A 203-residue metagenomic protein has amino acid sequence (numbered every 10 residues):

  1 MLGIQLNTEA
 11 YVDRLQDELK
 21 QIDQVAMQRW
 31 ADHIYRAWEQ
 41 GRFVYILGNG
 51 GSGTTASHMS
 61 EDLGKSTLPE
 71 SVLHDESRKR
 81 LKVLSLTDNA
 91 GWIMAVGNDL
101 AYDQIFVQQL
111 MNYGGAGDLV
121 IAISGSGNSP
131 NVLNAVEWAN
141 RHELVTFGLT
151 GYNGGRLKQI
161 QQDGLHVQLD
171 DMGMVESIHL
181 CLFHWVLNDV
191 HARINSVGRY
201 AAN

Functional and structural regions predicted by a protein language model:
M1-I22: Generic N-terminal amphipathic, Lys/Arg-enriched alpha-helix
I22-Q40: A short, well-structured juxtamembrane/interface segment
R36-Y113: Glycine-rich, small/polar surface segments that engage phosphate groups of diverse ligands
G41-R42, G117, E143: Glycine-centered short loops/turns at secondary-structure junctions
S52-S57, N128-A135, L157: Short glycine/serine/threonine-rich phosphate/pyrophosphate-binding segments that cradle anionic phosphate groups
T87, S124, T150, L165-G173: Short beta->alpha connector loops at strand-helix junctions that form conserved, small/polar/Pro-enriched
N112, M174-N203: A charged, well-structured terminal subsegment
L149-Q161: Short, glycine/polar-rich helix-capping loops at beta-to-alpha or helix-loop-helix junctions that flank or form
